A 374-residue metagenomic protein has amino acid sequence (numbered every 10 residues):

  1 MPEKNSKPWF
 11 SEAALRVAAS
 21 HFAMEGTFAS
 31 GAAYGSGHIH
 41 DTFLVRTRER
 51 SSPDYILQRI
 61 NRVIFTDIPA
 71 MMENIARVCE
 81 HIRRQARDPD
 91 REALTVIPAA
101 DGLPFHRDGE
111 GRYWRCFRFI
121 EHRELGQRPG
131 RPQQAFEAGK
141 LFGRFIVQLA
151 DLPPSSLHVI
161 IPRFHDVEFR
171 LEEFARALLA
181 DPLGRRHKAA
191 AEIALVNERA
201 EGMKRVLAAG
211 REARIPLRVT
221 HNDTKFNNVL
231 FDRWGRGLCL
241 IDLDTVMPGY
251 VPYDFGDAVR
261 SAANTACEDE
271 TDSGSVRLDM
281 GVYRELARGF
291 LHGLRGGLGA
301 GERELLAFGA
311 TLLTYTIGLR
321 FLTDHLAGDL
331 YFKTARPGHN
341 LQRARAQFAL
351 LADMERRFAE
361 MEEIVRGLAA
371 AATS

Functional and structural regions predicted by a protein language model:
M1-A29: Juxta-kinase regulatory segment immediately upstream of eukaryotic protein kinase catalytic domains
S6, A32-S36, Q58-R59, F65-P69 (+8 more regions): ATP-dependent phospho-/nucleotidyl transfer catalytic cores
A14, A70, N74, E137 (+4 more regions): Charged catalytic carboxylate motif
G31-A33, H38-E172, R176, V251 (+3 more regions): Conserved ATP-binding subdomain of kinase catalytic cores across diverse folds
N227-C267: Catalytic activation segment of kinase domains across protein kinase-like and atypical kinase folds
P252-G296, L312-Y331: Active-site activation/catalytic loop segments of kinase-like enzymes and analogous catalytic loops in related
L298-A310: All-alpha amphipathic helical-bundle segments outside canonical DNA-binding/catalytic cores that form hydrophobic
M354-F358: Long, compositionally biased intrinsically disordered regions
